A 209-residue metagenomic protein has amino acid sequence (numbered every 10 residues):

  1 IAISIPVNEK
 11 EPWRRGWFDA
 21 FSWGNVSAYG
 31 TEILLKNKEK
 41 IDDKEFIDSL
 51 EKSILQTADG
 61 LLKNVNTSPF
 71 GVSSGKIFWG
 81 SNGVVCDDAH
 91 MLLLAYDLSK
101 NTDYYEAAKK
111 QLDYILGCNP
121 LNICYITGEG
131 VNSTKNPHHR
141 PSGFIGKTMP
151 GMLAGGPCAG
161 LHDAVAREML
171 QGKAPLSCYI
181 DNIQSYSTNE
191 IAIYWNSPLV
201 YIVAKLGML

Functional and structural regions predicted by a protein language model:
I1, F21-T67, G75-L209: Aromatic (Trp/Tyr) and acidic
I1-R15: Catalytic cores of extracellular degradative/oxidative enzymes
